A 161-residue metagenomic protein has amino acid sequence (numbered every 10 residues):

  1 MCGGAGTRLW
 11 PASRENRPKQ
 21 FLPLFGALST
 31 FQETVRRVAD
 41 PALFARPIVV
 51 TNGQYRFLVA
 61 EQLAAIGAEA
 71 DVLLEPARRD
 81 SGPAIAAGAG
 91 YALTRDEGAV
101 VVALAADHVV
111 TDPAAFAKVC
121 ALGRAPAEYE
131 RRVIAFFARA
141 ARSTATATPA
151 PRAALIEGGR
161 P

Functional and structural regions predicted by a protein language model:
M1-C2, V50, V102-A105, A135-R139: Short beta-strand segments
M1-R14: N-terminal nucleotide-binding beta1-loop-alpha1 segment
G6-R8, V109-T111, S143: Short, acidic Gly/Pro/Ser/Thr-rich loop/turn segments
P11, E15, P23-A105, T111-A115 (+1 more regions): Conserved N-terminal catalytic core of the sugar/cofactor nucleotidyltransferase
V101-H108, A154-R160: Acidic/polar active-site rim loop that often engages polyanionic ligands
D112-A141: Conserved donor-nucleotide/metal-binding helix-loop-beta segment in metal-dependent transferases, i.e., the alpha-helix
A138-A140, T148-P161: Catalytic core of tubulin tyrosine ligase-like
